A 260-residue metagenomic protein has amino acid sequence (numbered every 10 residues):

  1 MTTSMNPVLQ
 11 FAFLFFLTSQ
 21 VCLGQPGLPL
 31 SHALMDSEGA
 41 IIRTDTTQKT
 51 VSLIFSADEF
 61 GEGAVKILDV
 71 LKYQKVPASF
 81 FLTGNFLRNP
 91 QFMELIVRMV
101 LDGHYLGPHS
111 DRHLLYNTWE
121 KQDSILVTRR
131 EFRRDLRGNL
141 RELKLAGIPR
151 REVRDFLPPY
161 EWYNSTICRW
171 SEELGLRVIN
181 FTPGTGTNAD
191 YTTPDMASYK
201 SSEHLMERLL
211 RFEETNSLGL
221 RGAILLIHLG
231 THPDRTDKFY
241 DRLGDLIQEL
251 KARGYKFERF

Functional and structural regions predicted by a protein language model:
M5-I54, E59-K75, M93, E203-H204 (+2 more regions): N-terminal pre-catalytic segment of deacetylase/amide-hydrolase enzymes
T50, K72-K200, L218-T231: Metal-dependent polysaccharide deacetylase catalytic core of the NodB/CE4 family, i.e., the active-site-bearing domain
S52-D58, F81-L82, P233, D237: The substrate-binding groove and active-site-proximal loops of carbohydrate-active enzymes, especially glycoside
G61-E62, N89-P90, S165, P233-Y240: Loop/helix-junction capping segments adjacent to catalytic residues or to phosphate/diphosphate-binding pockets
L68, L140, K144, C168 (+3 more regions): Non-transmembrane alpha-helical segments in soluble domains of secreted/periplasmic/extracellular proteins
L136-R137, S202-E207, Y240-G244: Well-ordered, non-membrane alpha-helical segments in soluble/globular domains
S198-E214: Catalytic-adjacent loop/helix segments of enzymes that bind and process anionic phosphate/sulfate esters
L209-R259: Catalytic grooves of carbohydrate-active enzymes
